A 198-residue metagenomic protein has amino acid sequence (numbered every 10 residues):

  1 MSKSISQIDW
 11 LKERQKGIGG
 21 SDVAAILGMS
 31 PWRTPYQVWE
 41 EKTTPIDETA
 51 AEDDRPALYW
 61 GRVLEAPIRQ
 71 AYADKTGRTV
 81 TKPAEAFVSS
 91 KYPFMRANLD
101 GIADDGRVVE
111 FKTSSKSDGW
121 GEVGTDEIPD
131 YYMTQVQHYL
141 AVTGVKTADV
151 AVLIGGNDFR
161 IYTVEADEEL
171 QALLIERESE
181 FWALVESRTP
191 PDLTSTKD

Functional and structural regions predicted by a protein language model:
M1-V63, P67: Charged, glycine-rich intrinsically disordered N-terminal tails and low-complexity linkers that flank
Q7, P31, P35, P45 (+6 more regions): Proline-rich intrinsically disordered, low-complexity coils
K16, V38, P45, R78 (+2 more regions): A generic structural signal for solvent-exposed, polar alpha-helical segments
T49-A51, P83, V150, T189-D192: Secondary-structure transition/capping residues
R55, D167, S195-T196: Intrinsic-disorder/low-complexity, polar/charged segments
L58, D74-W182, E186: Nucleic-acid nuclease catalytic cores
V185-D198: Residue patterns forming the tRNA-binding/recognition surfaces of aminoacyl-tRNA synthetases and related DALR
